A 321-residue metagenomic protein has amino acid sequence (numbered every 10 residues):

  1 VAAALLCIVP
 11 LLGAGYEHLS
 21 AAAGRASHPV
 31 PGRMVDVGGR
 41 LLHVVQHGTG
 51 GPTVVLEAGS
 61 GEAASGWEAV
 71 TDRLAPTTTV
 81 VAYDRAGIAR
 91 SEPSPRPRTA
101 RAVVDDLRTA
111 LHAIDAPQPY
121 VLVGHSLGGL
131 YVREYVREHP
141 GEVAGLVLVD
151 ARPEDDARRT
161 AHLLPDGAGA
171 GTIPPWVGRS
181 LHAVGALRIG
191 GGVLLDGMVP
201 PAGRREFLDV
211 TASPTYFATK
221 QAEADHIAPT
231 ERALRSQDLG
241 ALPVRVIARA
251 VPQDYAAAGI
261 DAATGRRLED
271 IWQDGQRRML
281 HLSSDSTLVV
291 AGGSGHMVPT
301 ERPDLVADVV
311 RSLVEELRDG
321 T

Functional and structural regions predicted by a protein language model:
V1-P52, P76-T78, P97, R267 (+3 more regions): Alpha/beta-hydrolase fold catalytic core
V35, V44, V55, L74 (+7 more regions): Generic structural signal for small/hydrophobic residues in well-ordered secondary structure, especially within
R40, Q46-R90: Conserved HGGG/HGGXW glycine-rich cap/lid loop of the alpha/beta-hydrolase fold
D84-A89, R152, G292-G295: Short beta-to-alpha linker loops that shape the active-site pocket of alpha/beta-hydrolase fold enzymes
R85-V121, H139: Active-site loop/oxyanion-hole signature of alpha/beta-hydrolase fold enzymes
A100, V143-R278, S286: Flexible "cap/lid" subdomain of the alpha/beta-hydrolase fold that forms the substrate-access gate
P117-T160: Conserved hydrolase catalytic core segment
D274, L282-T321: Catalytic active-site module of serine/aspartate enzymes centered on a nucleophile-bearing elbow/loop
